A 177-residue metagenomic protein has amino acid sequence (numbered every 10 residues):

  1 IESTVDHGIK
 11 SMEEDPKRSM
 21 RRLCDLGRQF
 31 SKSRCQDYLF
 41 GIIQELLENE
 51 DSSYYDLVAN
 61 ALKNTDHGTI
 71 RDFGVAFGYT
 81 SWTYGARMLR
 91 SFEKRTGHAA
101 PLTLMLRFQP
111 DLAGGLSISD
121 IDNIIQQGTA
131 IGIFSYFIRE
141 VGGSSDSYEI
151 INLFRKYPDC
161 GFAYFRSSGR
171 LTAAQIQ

Functional and structural regions predicted by a protein language model:
I1-E50: Long terminal accessory regions outside catalytic cores
E2, E13-E14, E45-E48, E93 (+4 more regions): Glutamate identity and glutamate-enriched acidic tracts
S3, S11, S19, S31-S33 (+7 more regions): Generic serine detector
D6, D15, D25, D37 (+8 more regions): Acidic-enriched, low-complexity/disordered segments with a strong bias for Aspartate over Glutamate
Q29-R107, A130, F134: N-terminal [4Fe-4S]-dependent radical SAM core
V75-W82, A86, S117-I124, D146-I151 (+1 more regions): Well-ordered, non-membrane alpha-helical segments in soluble/globular domains
K94, N123-I131, N152-L153: A generic secondary-structure signal
T103-S119, G128-S145, Y157-Q177: Core AdoMet radical
